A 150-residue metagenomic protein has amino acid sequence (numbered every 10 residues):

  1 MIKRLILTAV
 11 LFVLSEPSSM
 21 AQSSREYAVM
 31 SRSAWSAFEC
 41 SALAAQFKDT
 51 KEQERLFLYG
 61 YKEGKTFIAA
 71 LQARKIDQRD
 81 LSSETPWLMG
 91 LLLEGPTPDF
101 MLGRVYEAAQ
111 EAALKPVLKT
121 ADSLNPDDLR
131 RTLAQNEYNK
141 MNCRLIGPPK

Functional and structural regions predicted by a protein language model:
M1-I2: N-terminal secretory signal peptides that target proteins for export/translocation
L5-L14: Sec-dependent N-terminal signal peptides
S19-V29, V117-P126: Short amphipathic alpha-helical segments and their helix-coil junctions
Q22-E52: Immediate post-signal-peptide N-terminus of mature secreted/exported proteins
A37, Q53-E63: Alpha-helical solenoid repeat scaffolds, predominantly canonical TPR units
Q46-R55, A69-A73: Short, solvent-exposed secondary-structure capping/transition elements
G64-K150: Compact alpha-helical subdomains of small soluble proteins
